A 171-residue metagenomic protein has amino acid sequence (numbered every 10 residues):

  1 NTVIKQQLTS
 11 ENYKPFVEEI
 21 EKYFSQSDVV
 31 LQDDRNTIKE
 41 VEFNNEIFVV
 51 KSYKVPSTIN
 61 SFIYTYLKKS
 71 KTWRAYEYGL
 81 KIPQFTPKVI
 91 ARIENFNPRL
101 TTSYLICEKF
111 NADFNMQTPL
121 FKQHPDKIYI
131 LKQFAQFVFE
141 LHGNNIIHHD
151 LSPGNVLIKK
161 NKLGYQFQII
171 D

Functional and structural regions predicted by a protein language model:
N1-V17, K22: Broad phosphate/nucleotide-binding scaffolds in NTP-utilizing and phosphate-metabolizing enzymes
F16-F114, F139, G143: Conserved ATP-binding subdomain of kinase catalytic cores across diverse folds
V50, H149, I170: Active-site flanking residues adjacent to catalytic metal/cofactor-binding acidic residues
N115-H124: AlphaC helix of the protein kinase catalytic domain
A135: Conserved catalytic core of two-component sensor histidine kinases
I146-P153: Catalytic-loop of the protein kinase fold
G154-D171: Catalytic activation segment of kinase domains across protein kinase-like and atypical kinase folds
